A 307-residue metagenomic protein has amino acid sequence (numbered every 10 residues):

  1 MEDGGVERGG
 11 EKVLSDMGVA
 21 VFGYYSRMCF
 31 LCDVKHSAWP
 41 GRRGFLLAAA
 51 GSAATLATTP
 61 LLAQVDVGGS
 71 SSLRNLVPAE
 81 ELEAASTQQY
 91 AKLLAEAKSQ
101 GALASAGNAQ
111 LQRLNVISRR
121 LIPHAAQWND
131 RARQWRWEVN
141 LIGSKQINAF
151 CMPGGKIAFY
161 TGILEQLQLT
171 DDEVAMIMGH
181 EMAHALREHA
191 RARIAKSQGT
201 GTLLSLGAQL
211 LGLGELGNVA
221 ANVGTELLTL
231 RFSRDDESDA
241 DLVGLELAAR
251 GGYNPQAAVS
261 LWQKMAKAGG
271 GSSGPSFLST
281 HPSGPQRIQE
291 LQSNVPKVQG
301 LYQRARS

Functional and structural regions predicted by a protein language model:
G5-E7, V13-S307: A Zn2+-metalloprotease active-site environment signal
